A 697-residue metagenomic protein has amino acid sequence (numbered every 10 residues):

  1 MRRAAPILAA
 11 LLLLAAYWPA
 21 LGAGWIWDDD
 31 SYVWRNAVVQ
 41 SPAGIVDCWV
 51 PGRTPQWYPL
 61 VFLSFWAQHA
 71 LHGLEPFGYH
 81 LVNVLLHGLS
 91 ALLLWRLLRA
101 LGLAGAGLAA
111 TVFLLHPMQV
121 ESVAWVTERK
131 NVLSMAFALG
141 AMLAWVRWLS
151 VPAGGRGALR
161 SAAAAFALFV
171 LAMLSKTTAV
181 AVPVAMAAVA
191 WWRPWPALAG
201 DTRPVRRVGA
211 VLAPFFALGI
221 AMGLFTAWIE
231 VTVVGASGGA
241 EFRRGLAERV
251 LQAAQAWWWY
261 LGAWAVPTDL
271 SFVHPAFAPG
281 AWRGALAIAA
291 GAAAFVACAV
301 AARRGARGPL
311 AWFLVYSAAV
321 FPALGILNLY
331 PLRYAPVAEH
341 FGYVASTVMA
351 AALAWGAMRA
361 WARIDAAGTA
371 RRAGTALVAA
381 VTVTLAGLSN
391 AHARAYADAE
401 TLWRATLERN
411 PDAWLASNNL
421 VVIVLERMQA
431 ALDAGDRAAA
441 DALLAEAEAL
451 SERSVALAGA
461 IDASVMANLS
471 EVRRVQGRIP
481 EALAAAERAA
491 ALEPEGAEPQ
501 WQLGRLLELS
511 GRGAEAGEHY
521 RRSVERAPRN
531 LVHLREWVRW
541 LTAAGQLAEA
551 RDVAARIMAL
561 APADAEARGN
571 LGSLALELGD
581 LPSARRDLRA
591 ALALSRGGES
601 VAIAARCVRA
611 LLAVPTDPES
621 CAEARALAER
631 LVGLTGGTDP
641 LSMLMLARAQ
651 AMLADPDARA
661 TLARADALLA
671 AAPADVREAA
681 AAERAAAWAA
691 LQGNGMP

Functional and structural regions predicted by a protein language model:
M1-A430, E446-V475, E498: Polytopic membrane enzymes that build or remodel cell-surface glycoconjugates and lipids
E400-P697: C-terminal luminal/periplasmic domains and tails of membrane-associated envelope-modifying transferases
